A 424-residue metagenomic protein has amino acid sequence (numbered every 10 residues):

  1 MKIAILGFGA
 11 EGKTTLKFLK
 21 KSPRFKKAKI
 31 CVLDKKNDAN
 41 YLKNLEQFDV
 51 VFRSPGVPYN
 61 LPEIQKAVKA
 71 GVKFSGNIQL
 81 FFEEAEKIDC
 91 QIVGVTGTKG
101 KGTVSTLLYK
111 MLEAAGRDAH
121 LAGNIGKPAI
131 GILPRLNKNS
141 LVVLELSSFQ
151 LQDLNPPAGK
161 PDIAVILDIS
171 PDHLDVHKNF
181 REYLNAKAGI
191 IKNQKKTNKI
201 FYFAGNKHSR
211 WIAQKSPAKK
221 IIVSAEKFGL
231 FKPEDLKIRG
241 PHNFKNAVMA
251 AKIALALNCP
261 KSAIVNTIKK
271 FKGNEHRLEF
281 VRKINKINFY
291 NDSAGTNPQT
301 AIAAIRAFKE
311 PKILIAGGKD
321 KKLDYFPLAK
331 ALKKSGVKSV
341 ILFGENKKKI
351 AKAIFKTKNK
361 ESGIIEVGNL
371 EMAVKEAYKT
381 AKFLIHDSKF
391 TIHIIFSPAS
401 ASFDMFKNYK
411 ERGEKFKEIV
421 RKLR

Functional and structural regions predicted by a protein language model:
K2-I3, K29, F48-V50, D118-A119 (+5 more regions): Short active-site oxyanion
I3-K17: Glycine-rich adenosine-cofactor-binding loop
T14-F18, L236-V337, F355: Nucleotide phosphate-binding/pyrophosphate-handling subdomain across enzymes that bind or process nucleotide phosphates
K17-K20, N40-F48, P55-I200, A204 (+3 more regions): Phosphate-binding loop of NTP-binding sites
F25-D38: NAD(P)-binding Rossmann-fold cofactor-contacting core
P157-P161, I190-T197, K215-S216, A307-K309 (+2 more regions): Short, conserved loop/helix-junction motifs that constitute active-site signature segments in enzyme catalytic cores
S262, H386-H393: Intrinsically disordered, low-complexity proline-rich regions
F326-L384: C-terminal helical cap/extension that packs against the catalytic core of soluble nucleotide-cofactor enzymes
